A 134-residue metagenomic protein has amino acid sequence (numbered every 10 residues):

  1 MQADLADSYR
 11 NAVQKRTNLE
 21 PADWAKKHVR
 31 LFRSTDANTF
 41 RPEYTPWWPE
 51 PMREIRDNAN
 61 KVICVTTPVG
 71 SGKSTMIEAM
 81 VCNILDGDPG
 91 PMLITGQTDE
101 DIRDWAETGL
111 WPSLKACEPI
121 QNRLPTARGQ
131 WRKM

Functional and structural regions predicted by a protein language model:
M1-M134: Phosphate/NTP-binding elements of NTP-utilizing enzymes
